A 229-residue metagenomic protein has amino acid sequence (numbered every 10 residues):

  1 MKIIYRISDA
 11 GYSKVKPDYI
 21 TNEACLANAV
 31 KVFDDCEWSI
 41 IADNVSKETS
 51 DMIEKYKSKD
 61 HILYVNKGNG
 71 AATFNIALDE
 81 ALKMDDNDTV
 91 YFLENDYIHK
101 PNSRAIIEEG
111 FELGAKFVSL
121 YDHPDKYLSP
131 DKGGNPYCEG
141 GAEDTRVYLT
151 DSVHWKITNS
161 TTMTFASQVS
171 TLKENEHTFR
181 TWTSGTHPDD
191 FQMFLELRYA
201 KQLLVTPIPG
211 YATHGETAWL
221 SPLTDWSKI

Functional and structural regions predicted by a protein language model:
M1-Y5, A29, E37-I40: Hydrophobic targeting segments
K2-G11, D43-N44, L120-H123, S167 (+1 more regions): Short loop/turn segments at strand-loop or loop-helix junctions that form parts of catalytic or ligand-binding pockets
A10-T21, L128-G133, T178-G185: Short, flexible/disordered intra-domain loops and linkers
P17-D18, S160, T164-I229: C-terminal catalytic/acceptor-binding lobe
Y19-C36: Short, acidic, metal-binding catalytic loop of nucleotide-sugar glycosyltransferases
I41-N87: Active-site-proximal specificity loops/subdomain of glycosyltransferases
N87-I98: Short beta-strand-to-loop acidic/aromatic patch adjacent to the donor-nucleotide binding site
I98-H177: Conserved catalytic core of nucleotide-sugar-dependent glycosyltransferases
